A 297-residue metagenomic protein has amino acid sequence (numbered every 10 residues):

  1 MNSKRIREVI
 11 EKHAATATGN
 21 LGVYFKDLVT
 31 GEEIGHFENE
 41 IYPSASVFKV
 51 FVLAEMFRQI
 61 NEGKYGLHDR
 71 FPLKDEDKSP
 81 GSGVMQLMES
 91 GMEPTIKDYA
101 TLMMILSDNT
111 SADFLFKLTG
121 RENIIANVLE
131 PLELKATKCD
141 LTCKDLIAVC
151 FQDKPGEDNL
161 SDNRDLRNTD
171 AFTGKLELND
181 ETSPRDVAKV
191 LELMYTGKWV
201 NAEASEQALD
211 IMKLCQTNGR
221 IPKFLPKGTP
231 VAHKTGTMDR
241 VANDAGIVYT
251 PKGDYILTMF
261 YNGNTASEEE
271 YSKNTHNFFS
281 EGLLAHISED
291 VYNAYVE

Functional and structural regions predicted by a protein language model:
M1-I10, E122, N179, A188-E297: Structured C-terminal helix/loop/strand segments within mature extracytoplasmic catalytic/sensor domains
M1-P43: Beta-lactamase-like hydrolase cores
A14-A17, R58-I60, K64, D75 (+7 more regions): Sec/Tat-exported extracytoplasmic proteins
G31, P43-F71, V187, L257: Active-site SXXK
H36-F37, T95-Y99, L106-S111, R167-K175 (+1 more regions): Flexible glycine/proline-enriched surface loops and loop-helix/loop-strand junctions
H68-V84, T119-G120, C143-I147: Acidic helix-start/capping segments at beta-turn-to-alpha-helix junctions
K78-F114, E122: Conserved catalytic neighborhood of penicillin-recognizing serine enzymes
T110-L191, W199: Mid-domain, small-residue-enriched loop/turn segments at the edges of structured enzyme/sensor domains
